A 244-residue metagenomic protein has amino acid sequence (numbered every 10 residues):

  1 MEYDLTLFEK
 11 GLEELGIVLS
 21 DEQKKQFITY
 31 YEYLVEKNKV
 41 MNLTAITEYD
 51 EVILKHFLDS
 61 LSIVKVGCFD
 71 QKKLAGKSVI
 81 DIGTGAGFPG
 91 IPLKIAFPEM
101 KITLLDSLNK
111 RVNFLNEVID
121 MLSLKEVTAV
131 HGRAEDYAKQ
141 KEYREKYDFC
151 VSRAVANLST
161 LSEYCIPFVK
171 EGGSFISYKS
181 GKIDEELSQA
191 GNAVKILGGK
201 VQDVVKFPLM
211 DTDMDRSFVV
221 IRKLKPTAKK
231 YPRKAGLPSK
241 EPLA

Functional and structural regions predicted by a protein language model:
M1-G76, I80, K110-N113, E117-V127: Class I SAM-dependent transferase core
L34, L93, K179, I221: Residue-level signal for inorganic ion chemistry
T47, H131-R133, D203-V205: Short loop/edge segments at beta-strand edges and connector loops that shape dinucleotide/nucleotide cofactor-binding
L61-A156, S162: Conserved SAM/SAH cofactor-binding pocket of Class I
F97, V169-E171: Helix-to-beta-strand junctions that scaffold the AdoMet/dcAdoMet cofactor pocket in Class I SAM-dependent enzymes
R111-N113, I183, L187: Short alpha-helix immediately C-terminal to the canonical SAM-binding loop
G172-K182: Conserved beta-strand signature within the Rossmann-like core of class I S-adenosyl-L-methionine
S188-A244: SAM/dcSAM-binding transferase cores
